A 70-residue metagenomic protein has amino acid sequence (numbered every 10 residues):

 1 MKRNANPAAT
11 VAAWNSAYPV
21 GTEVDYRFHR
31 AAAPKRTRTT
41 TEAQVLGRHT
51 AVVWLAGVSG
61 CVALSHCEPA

Functional and structural regions predicted by a protein language model:
M1-V20, R30: Mixed-charge, Lys/Arg-rich low-complexity intrinsically disordered regions
E23-P69: Basic/aromatic-rich interaction segments and small domains that mediate binding to polyanionic partners
